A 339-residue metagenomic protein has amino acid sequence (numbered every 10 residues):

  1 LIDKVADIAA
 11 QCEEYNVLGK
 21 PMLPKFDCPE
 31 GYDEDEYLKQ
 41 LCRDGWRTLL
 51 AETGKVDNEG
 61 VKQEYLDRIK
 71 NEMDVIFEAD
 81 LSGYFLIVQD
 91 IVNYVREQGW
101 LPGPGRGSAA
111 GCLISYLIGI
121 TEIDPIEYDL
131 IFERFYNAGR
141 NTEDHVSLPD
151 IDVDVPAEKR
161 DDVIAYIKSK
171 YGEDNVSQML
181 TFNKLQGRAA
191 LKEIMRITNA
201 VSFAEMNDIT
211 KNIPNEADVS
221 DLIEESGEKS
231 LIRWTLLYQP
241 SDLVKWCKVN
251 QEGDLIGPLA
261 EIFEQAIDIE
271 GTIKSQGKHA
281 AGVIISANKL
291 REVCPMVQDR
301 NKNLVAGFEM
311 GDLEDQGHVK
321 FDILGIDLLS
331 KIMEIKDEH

Functional and structural regions predicted by a protein language model:
L1-H339: Alpha-helical scaffold/interaction cores of sigma-54-like transcription cofactors and many family A DNA polymerases
